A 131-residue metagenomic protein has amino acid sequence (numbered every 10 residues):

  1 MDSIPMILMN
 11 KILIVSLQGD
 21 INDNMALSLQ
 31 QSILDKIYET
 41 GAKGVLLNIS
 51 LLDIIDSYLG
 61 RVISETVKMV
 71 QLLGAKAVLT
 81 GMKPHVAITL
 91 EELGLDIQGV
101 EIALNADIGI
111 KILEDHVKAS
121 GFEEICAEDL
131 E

Functional and structural regions predicted by a protein language model:
M1, Q30-L34, V45-L46, S64 (+2 more regions): Extended, hydrophobic alpha-helical segments
M1-L8, K118-E131: Non-catalytic signal-transmission and effector/linker regions of two-component phosphorelay proteins
D2-Q30: STAS-typified acidic loop motif
S28-S32, V62, I108, I112: Well-ordered alpha-helical segments embedded in enzymatic catalytic cores
A42-K43, L47-D96: Amphipathic alpha-helical interaction surfaces in cytosolic regulatory modules
L72, V78, I97, I110-E114 (+1 more regions): C-terminal structured domain segments across diverse proteins
I102-A127: A charged, well-structured terminal subsegment
